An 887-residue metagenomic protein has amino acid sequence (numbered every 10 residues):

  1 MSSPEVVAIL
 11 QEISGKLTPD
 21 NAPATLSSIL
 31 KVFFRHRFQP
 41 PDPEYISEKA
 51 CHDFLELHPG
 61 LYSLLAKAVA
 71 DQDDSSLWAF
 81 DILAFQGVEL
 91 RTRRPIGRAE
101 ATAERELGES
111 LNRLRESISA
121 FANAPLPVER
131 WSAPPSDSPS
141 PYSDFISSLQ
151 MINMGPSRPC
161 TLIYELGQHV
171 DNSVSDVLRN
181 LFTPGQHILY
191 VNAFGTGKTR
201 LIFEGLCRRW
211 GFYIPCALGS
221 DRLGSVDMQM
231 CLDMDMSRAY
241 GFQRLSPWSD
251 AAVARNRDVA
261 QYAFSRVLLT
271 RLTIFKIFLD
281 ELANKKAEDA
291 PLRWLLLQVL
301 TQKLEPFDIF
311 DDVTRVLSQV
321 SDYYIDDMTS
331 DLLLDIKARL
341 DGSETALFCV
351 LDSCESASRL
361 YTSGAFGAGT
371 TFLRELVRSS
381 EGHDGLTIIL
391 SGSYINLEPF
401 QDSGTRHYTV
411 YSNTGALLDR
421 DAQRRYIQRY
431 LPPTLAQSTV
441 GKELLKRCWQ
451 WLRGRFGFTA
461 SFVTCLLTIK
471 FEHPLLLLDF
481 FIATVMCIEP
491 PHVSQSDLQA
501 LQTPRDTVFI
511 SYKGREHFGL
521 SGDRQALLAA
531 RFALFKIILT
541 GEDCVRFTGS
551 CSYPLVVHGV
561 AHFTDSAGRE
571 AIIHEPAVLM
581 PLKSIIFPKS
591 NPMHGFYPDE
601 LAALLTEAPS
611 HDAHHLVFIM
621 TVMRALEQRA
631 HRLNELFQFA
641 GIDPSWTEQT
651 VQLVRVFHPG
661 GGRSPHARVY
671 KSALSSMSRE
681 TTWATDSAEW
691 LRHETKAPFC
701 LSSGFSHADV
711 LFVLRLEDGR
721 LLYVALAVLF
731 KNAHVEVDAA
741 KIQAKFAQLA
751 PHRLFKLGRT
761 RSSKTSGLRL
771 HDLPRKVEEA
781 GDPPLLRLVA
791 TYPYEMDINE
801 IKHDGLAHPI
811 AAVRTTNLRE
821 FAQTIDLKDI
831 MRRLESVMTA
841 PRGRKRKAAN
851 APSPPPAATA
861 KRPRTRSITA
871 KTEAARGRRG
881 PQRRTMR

Functional and structural regions predicted by a protein language model:
M1-F194, T199-T869, E873-R887: Charge-enriched interaction surfaces
